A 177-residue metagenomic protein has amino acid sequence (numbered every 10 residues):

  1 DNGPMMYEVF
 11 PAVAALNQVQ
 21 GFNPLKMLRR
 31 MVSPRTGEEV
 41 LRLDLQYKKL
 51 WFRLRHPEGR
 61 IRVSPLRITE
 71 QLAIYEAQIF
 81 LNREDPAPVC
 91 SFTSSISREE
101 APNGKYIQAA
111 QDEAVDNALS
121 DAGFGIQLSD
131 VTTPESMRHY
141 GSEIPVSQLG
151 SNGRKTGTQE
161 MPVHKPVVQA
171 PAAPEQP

Functional and structural regions predicted by a protein language model:
D1-Q176: Polyanion-binding surfaces on beta-sheet-dominated domains and ring/shell assemblies
